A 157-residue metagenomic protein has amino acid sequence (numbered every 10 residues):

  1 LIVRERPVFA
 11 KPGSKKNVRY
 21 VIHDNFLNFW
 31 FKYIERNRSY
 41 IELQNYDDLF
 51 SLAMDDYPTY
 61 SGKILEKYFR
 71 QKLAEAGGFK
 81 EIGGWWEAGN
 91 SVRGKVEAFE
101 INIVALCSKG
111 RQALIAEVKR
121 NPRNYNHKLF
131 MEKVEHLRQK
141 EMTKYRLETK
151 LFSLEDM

Functional and structural regions predicted by a protein language model:
L1-A10: A short, conserved structural fragment
P7, K16-M157: A cross-kingdom feature that marks ATP-driven nucleic-acid transaction machinery
P12-S14: Short glycine-enriched loop/turn motifs at secondary-structure junctions
